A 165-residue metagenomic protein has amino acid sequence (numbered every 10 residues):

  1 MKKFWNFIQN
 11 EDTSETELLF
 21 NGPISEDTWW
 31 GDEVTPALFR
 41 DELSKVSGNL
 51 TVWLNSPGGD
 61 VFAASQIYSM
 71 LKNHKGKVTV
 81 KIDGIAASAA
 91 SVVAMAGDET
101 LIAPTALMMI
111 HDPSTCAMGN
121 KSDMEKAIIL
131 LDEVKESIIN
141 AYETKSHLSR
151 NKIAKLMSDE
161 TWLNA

Functional and structural regions predicted by a protein language model:
M1-A165: Terminal-region recognition feature
